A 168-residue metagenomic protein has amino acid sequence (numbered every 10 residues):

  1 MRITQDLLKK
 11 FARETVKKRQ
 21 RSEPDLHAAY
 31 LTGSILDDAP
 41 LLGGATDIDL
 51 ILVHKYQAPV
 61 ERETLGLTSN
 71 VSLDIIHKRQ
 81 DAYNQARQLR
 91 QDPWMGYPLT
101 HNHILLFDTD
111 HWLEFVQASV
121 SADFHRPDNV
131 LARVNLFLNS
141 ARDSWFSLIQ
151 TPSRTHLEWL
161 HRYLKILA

Functional and structural regions predicted by a protein language model:
M1-L26, T32-A45, I51-H101: Metal-dependent nucleotidyltransferase catalytic core
T4-L7, E63-K165: Conserved NTP/Mg2+-binding pocket subregion across the NTase superfamily
